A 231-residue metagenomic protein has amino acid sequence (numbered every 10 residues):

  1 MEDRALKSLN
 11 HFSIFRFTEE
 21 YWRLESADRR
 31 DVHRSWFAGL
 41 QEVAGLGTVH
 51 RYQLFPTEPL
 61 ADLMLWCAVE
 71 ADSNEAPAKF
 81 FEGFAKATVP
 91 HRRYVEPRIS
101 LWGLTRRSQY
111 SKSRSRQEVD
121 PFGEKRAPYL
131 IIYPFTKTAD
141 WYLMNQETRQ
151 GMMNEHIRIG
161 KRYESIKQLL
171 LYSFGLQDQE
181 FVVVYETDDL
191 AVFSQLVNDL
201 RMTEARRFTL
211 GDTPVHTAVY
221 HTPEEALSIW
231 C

Functional and structural regions predicted by a protein language model:
M1-A44, E70-A78, E96-R162, F174 (+3 more regions): Short S/T/G/P-rich N-terminal loop/turn motif that feeds into the first structured element of a domain
R16, Y52-L54, A68: Acidic/polar N-terminal loop/beta-strand segments that form early-domain functional surfaces
G39-D62, R93-R107, I157-V182, L196 (+1 more regions): Short, glycine- and small/hydrophobic-rich beta-strand elements in well-ordered beta-sheets
P56-T57, V89-R92, F122-E124: Short, charge-rich binding segments
F84-Y94, L200-T209: A common structural junction motif
Y185: Small/polar loops that bind or transfer phosphate-bearing groups
